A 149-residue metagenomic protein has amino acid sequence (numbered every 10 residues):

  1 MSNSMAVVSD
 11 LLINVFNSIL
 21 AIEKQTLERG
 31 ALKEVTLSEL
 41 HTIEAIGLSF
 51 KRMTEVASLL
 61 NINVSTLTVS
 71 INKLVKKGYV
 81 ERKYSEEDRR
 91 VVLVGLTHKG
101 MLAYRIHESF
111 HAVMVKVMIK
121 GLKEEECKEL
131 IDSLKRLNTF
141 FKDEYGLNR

Functional and structural regions predicted by a protein language model:
M1-K33: N-terminal leader segment of winged-helix/HTH proteins
M1-S4, T26, E125-R149: C-terminal regulatory/oligomerization modules of transcriptional regulators
N14, H41-E44, L102: Pre-recognition alpha-helix immediately N-terminal to the DNA-recognition helix within helix-turn-helix or winged-helix
K24-E34, K116-E124, R149: Short helix-loop hinge/linker segments at domain boundaries
Q25-T66: N-terminal helix-turn-helix DNA-binding core of bacterial DNA-binding proteins
E44-L48, E108, K135: Short, locally clustered residues in the helix-turn-helix/winged-helix DNA-binding domain
S70-K73, S133: Residues within the DNA-recognition helix of helix-turn-helix
K73-E129: Charged, amphipathic alpha-helical coiled-coil/dimerization segments
